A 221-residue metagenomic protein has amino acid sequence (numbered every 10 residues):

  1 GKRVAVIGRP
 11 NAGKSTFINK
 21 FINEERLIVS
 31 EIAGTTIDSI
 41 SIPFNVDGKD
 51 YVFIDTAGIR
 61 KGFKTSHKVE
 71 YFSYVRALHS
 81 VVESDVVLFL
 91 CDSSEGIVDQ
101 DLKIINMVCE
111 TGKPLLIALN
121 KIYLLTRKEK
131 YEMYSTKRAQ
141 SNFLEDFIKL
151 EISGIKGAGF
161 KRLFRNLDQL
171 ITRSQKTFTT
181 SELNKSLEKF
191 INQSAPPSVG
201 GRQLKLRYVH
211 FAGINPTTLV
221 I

Functional and structural regions predicted by a protein language model:
G1-I54, G62-V75, H79, E83-F89 (+1 more regions): C-terminal-of-GTPase-core extension/linker across diverse P-loop GTPases
